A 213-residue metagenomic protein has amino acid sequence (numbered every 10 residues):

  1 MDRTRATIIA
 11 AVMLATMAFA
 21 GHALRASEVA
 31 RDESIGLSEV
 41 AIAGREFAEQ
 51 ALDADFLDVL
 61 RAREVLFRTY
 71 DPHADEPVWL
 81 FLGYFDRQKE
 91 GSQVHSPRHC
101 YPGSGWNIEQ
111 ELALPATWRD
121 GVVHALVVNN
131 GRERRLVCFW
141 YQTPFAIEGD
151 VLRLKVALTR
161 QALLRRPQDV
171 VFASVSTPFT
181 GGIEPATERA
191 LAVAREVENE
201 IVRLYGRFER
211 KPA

Functional and structural regions predicted by a protein language model:
D2-A18, H22-A23, L114-A213: A short, solvent-exposed beta-edge/loop patch
A23-V29, W79-F81: Short secondary-structure boundary segments
A26-A43: Alpha-helical transmembrane signal-anchor/signal-peptide segments
L37-S38, A62, R165: Generic detector of ordered secondary-structure context
A43-G44, F172: Generic detector of isolated residues embedded in canonical secondary-structure elements
E46-Q161: Short, solvent-exposed recognition patches
